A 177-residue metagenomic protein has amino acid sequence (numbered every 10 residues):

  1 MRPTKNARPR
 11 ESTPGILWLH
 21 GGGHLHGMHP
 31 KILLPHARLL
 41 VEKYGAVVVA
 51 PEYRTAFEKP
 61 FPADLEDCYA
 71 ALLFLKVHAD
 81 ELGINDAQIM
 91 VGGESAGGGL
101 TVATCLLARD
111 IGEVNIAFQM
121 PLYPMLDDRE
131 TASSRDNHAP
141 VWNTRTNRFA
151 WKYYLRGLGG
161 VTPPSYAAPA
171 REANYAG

Functional and structural regions predicted by a protein language model:
M1-G177: Alpha/beta-hydrolase superfamily serine-hydrolase fold, recognizing
